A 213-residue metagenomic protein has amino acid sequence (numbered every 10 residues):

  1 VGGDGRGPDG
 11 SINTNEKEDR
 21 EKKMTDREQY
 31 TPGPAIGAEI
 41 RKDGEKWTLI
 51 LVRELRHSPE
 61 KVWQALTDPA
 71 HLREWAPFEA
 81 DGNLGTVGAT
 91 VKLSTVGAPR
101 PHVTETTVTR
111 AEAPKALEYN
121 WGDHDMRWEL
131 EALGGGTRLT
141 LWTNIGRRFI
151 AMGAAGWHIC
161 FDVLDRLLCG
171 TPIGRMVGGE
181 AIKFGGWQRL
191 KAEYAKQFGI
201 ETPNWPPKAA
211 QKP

Functional and structural regions predicted by a protein language model:
V1-P34, N144-Q211: A conserved amphipathic terminal alpha-helix motif
D4, V62-A65, L72, V91 (+4 more regions): Hydrophobic pocket/interface hotspot
D9-G10, T14-E79, P207-P213: Hydrophobic ligand-binding cavity/cleft-lining segments
Y30, G44-T48, T109, A116-L168 (+1 more regions): Beta-strand/loop substructures that line and gate deep hydrophobic ligand-binding cavities in soluble
I36, L93, D125-M126: Short structured motifs
G44, I50-L51, H57, K61 (+3 more regions): Short beta-edge strand/loop motif at the mouth of beta-sheet-based domains
K61-W63, P101-V103, E129, F149-A151: Short acidic, gly/pro-rich beta-turn/loop elements at beta-sheet edges and active-site/ligand-binding grooves
